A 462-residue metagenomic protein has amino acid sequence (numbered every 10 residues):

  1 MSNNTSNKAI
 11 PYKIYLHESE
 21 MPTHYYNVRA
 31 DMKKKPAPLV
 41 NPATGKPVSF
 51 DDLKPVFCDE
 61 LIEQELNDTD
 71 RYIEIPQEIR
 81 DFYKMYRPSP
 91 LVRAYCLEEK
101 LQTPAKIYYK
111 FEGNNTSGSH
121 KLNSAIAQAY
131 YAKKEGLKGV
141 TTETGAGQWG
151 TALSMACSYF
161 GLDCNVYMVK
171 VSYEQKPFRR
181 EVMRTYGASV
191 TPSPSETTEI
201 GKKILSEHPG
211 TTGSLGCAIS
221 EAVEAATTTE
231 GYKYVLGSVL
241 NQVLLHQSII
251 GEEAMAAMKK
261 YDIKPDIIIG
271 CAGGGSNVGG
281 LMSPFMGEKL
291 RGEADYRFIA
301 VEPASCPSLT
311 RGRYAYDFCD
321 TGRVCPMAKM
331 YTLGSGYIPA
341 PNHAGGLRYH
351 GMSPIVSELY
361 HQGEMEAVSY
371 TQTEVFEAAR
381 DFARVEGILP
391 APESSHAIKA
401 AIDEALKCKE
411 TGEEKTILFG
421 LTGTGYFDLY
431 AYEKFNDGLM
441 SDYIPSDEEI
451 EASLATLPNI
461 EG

Functional and structural regions predicted by a protein language model:
N3-L137: Positively charged, low-complexity intrinsically disordered leader regions
Y72-E74, I204-Q242, I250, D262 (+3 more regions): Active-site/ligand-binding loops adjacent to catalytic centers
F111-S124, V140-G150, L240-V243, I269-G274 (+4 more regions): Active-site nucleophile and cofactor-binding loops and adjacent substrate-binding regions of central metabolic enzymes
S124, A132-V171, K264-V278, F298 (+1 more regions): A short, small-residue-rich loop immediately preceding and capping a beta-strand
A127-L137, T151-D163, R184-T185, M282-G292 (+1 more regions): Alpha-helix C-terminal capping segments
T141, W149-T212, S308-F318, L429-D437: Active-site-proximal loop->helix
A272-G280, Q372-D437: Claisen-condensing/thiolase-fold acyl-transfer catalytic domains that form or cleave C-C bonds in fatty acid
